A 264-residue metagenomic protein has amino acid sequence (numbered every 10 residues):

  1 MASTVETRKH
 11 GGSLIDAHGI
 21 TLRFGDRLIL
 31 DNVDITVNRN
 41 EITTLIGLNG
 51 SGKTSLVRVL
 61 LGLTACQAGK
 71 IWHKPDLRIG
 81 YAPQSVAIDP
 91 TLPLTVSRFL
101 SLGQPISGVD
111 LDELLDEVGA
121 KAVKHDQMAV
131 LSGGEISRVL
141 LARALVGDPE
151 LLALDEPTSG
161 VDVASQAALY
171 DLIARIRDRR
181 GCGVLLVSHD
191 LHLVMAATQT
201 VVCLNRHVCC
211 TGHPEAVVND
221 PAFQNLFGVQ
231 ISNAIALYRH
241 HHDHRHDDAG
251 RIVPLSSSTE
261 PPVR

Functional and structural regions predicted by a protein language model:
V109-V123: Conserved ABC ATPase "signature" region
Q127-L131, E135: Conserved ABC ATPase signature
L152-E156: Catalytic Walker B motif of ABC-type/P-loop ATPase nucleotide-binding domains
S188-H189: H-loop/switch region of ABC-family ATPase nucleotide-binding domains
V201-H213: H-loop (His-switch) and adjacent beta-strand-loop-beta switch element of ABC-type ATPase nucleotide-binding domains
L226-R264: ABC ATPase nucleotide-binding domains
